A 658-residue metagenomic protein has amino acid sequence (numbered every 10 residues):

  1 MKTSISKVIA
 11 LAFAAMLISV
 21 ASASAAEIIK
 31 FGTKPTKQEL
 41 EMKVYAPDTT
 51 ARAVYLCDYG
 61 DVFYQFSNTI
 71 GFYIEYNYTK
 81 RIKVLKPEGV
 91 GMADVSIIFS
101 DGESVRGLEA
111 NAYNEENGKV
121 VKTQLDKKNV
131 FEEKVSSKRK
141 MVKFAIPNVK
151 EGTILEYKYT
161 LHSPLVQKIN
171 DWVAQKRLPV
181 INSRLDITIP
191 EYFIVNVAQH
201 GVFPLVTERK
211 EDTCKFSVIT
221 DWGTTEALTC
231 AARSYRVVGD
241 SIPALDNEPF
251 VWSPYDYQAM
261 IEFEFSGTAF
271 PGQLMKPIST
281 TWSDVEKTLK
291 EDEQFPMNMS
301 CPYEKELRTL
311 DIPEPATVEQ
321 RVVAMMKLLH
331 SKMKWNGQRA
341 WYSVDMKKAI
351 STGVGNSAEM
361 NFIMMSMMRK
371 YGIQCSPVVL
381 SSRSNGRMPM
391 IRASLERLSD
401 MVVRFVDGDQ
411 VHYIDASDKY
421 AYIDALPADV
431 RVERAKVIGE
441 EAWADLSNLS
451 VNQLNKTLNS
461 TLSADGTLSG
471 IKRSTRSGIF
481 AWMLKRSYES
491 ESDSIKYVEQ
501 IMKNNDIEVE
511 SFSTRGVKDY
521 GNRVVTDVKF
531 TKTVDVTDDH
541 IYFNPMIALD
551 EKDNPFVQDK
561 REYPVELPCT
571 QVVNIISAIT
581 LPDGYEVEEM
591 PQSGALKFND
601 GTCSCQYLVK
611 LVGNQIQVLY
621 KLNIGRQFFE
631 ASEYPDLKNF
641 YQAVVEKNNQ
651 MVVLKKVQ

Functional and structural regions predicted by a protein language model:
M1-V8: Positively charged n-region of N-terminal signal peptides that target proteins for export
A10-V20: Bacterial N-terminal signal peptides
A25-Q658: A sensor for short, sequence-defined functional sites
